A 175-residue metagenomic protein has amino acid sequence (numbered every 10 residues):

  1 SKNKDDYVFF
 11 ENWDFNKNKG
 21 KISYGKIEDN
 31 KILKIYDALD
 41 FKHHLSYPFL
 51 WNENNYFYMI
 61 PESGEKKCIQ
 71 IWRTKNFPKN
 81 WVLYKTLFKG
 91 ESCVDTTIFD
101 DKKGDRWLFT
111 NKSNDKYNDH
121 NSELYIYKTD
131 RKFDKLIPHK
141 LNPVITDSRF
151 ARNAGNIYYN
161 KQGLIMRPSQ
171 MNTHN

Functional and structural regions predicted by a protein language model:
S1-N175: Carbohydrate-active catalytic/glycan-binding domains of CAZyme proteins, especially the secreted or lumenal ectodomains
